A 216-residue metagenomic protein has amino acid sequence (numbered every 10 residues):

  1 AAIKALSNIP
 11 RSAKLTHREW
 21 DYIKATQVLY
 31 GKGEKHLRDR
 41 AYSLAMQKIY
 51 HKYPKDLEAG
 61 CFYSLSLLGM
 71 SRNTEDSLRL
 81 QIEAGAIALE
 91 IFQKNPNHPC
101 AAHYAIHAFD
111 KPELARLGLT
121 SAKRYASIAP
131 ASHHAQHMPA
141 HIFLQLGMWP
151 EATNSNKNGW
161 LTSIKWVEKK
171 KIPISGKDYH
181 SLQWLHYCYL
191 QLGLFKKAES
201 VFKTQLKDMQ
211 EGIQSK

Functional and structural regions predicted by a protein language model:
A1, K14-G33, P54-N73, N95-F109 (+3 more regions): Amphipathic alpha-helical repeat scaffolds of TPR domains
A1-R11: Active-site-surrounding "flap" and adjacent substrate/cofactor-binding loops of secreted or lumenal enzymes, prototyped
Q27, E34-H51: Asp-box/WD-like beta-propeller blade repeats and closely related beta-sheet repeat scaffolds
D39, Q81, L114-A115, W149 (+1 more regions): TPR-repeat structural position
Q47-H51, A86-L89, Q93, A122-S127 (+2 more regions): Amphipathic alpha-helical segments of tetratricopeptide repeats
E151, N156-G159, S175-M209: Extended catalytic-interface subdomain
